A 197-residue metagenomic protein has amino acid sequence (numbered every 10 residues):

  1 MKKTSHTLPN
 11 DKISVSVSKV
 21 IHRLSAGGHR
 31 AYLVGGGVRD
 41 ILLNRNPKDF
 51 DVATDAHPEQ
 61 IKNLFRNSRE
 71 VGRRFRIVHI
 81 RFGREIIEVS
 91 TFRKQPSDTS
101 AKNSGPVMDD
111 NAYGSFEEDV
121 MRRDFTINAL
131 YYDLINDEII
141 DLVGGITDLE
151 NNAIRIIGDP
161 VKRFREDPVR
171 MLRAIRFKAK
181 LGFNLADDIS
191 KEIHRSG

Functional and structural regions predicted by a protein language model:
M1-G197: Catalytic cores of the polymerase beta-like nucleotidyltransferase superfamily and closely associated nucleotide
